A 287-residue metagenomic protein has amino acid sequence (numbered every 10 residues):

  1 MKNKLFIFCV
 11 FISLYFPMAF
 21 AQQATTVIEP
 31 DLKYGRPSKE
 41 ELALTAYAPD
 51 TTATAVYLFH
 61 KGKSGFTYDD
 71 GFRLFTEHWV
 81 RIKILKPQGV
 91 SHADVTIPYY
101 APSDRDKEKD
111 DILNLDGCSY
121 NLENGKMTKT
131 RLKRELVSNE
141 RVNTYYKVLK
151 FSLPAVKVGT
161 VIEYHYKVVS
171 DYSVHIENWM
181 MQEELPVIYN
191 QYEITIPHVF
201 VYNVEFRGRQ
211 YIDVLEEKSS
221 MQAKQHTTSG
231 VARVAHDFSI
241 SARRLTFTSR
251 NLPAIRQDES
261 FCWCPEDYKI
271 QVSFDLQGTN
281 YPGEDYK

Functional and structural regions predicted by a protein language model:
M1-V27: Bacterial Sec-dependent N-terminal signal peptides
Q22-Y286: Beta-strand-rich, non-transmembrane domain signature
